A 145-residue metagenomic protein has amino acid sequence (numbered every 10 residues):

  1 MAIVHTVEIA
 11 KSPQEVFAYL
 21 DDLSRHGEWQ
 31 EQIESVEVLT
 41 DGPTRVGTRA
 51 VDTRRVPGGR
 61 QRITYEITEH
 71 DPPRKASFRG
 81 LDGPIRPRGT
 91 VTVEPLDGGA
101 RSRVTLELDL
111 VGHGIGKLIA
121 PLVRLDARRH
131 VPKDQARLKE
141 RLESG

Functional and structural regions predicted by a protein language model:
M1-D41, R45: Hydrophobic ligand-binding cavity/cleft-lining segments
V4-T6, R62-T64, R88-T90: Well-ordered beta-strand positions in beta-sheet-rich domains
E8-S12, T53-P57, T68-H70, L81 (+2 more regions): Solvent-exposed residues in well-ordered beta-strands and their adjoining turns, especially edge/terminal strands
K11, E28, R45, R62 (+2 more regions): Generic recognition of short, well-ordered alpha-helical interface segments
S12-E15, R25, G59, I85 (+1 more regions): Short phosphate-engaging motifs
Q14-F17, P132, A136: Amphipathic alpha-helical segments that line or abut small-molecule/effector binding pockets and mediate allosteric
E37-P84, R101-R103, K133-G145: Glycine-rich portal/gate segments that line the openings of hydrophobic small-molecule binding cavities
R79-K133, E140: Beta-strand/loop substructures that line and gate deep hydrophobic ligand-binding cavities in soluble
